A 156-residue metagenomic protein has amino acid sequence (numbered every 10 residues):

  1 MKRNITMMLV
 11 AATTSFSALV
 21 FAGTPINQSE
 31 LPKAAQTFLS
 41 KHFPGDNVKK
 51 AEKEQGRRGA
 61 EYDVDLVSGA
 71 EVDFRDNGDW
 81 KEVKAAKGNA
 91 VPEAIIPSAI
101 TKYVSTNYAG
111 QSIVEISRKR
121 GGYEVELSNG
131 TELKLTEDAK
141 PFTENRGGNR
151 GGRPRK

Functional and structural regions predicted by a protein language model:
M1-V10: Bacterial N-terminal signal peptides that target proteins for export
S15-S17: N-terminal signal peptide c-region/cleavage motif recognized by signal peptidases
V20-A22: Boundary at the C-terminal end of the N-terminal hydrophobic targeting segment
I26-V48, V91-S112: Short, non-transmembrane alpha-helical segments in secretory-pathway proteins
S40-G88: Acidic (E/D-rich), amphipathic helical modules within compact regulatory domains
A60-D65, Y123-E126, E132: Conserved histidines in hydrophobic membrane contexts and catalytic metal-binding motifs
A70-E82, E132-N145: A short, surface-exposed beta-strand/turn
N145-K156: Disordered, low-complexity segments in secreted/periplasmic proteins that are enriched in proline
